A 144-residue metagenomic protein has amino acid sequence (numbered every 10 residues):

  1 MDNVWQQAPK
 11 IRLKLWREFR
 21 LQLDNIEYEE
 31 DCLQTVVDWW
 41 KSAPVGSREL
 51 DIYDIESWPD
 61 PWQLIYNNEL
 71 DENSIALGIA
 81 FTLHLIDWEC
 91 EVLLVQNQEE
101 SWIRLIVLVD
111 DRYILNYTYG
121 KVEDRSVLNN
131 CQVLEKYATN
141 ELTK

Functional and structural regions predicted by a protein language model:
M1-K144: A structural boundary/capping signal
